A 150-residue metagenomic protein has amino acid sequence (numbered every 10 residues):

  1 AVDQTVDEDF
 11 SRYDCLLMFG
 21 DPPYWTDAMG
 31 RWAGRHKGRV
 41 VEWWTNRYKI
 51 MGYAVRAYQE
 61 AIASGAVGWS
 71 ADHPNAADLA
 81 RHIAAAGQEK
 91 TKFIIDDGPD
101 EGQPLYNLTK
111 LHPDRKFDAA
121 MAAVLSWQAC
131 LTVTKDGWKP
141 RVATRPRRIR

Functional and structural regions predicted by a protein language model:
A1-D100, R148-R150: Mg2+-dependent endonuclease catalytic cores in nucleic-acid-processing enzymes, primarily RNase H-like
L17-F19, N107, M121: Structured core elements
T26, G30, P99, L105 (+3 more regions): Solvent-exposed, non-transmembrane amphipathic alpha-helical segments
E89-D118: Inter-lobe coupling/hinge region of RecA-like P-loop helicase motors
H112-L131: P-loop NTPase catalytic cores that bind/hydrolyze ATP
L125-R150: Acidic two-metal-ion nuclease catalytic site recognized across multiple nuclease folds, prominently DnaQ/RNase D-T
